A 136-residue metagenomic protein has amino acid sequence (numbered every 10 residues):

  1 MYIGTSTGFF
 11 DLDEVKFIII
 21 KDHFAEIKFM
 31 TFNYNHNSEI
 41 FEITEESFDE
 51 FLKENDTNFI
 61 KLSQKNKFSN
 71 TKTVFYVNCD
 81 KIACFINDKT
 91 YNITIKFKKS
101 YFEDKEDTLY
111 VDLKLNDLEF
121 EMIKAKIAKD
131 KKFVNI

Functional and structural regions predicted by a protein language model:
M1-I136: Eukaryotic intrinsically disordered, low-complexity regulatory linkers and tails enriched in Ser/Thr/Pro
